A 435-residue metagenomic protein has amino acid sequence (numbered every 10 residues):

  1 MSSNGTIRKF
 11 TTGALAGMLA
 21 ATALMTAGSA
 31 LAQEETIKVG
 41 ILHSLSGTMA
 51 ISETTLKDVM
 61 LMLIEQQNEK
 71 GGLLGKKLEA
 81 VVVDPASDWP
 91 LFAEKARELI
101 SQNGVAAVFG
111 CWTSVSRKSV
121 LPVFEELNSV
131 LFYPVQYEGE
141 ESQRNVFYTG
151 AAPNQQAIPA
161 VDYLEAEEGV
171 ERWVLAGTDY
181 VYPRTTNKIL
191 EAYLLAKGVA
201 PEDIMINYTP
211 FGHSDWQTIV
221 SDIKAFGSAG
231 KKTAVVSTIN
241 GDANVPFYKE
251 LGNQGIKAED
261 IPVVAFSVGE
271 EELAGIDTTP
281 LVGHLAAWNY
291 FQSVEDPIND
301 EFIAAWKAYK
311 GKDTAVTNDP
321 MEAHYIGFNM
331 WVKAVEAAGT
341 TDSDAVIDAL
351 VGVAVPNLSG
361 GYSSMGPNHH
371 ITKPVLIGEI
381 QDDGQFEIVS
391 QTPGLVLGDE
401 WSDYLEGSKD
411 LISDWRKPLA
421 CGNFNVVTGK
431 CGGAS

Functional and structural regions predicted by a protein language model:
S2-G17: Bacterial N-terminal signal peptides that target proteins for export
A27-S29: N-terminal signal peptide c-region/cleavage motif recognized by signal peptidases
I37, A354-S435: Solvent-exposed, acidic/polar segments of extracytosolic/periplasmic ligand-binding ectodomains
G40-V59, V83-P90, W112-V115, D179-R184 (+2 more regions): Extracytoplasmic "Venus flytrap"
I51-D58, Q66, G71-E140, T149 (+1 more regions): Beta-alpha junction/loop-to-helix N-cap segments that form part of ligand/metal-binding clefts
E94, E138-G139, N145-Q254, S293-E301 (+1 more regions): Extracellular/periplasmic Venus flytrap/periplasmic-binding protein
L99-C111, F132-P134, R172-G177, G230-G241 (+4 more regions): Periplasmic-binding protein-like
E250-Y325, V335-T341, T392-N423, V427-T428: Extracellular/periplasmic periplasmic-binding protein-like sensory domains
